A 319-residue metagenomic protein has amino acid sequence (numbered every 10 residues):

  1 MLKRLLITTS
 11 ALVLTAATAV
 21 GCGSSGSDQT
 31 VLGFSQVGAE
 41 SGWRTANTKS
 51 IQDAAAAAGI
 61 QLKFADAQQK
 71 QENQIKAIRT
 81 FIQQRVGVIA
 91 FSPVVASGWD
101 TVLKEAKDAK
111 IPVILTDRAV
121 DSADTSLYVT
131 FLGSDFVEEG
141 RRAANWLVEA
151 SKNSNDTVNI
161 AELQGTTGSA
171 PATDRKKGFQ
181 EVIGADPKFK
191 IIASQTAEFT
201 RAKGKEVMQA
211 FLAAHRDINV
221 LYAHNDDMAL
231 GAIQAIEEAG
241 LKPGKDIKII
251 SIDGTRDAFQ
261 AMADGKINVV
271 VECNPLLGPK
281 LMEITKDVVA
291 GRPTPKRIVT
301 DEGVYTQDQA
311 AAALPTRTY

Functional and structural regions predicted by a protein language model:
M1-V31, A56, K104-I111, T318-Y319: Short, low-complexity disordered leader/linker segments with a strong preference for bacterial N-terminal type II
V31-A58, L62-T80, Q84-V86, S92-A96 (+4 more regions): Extracytoplasmic "Venus flytrap"
L32, Q74, F131-V158, K203-K205 (+2 more regions): Hydrophobic alpha-helical segments within soluble ligand-binding/sensing domains
W43-A58, E139-W146, A170-F189, K203 (+2 more regions): Short, solvent-exposed amphipathic alpha-helices that sit in or adjacent to ligand/effector-binding or catalytic
F64-D66, S122-V148, E162-L163, S194 (+1 more regions): Short beta-strand elements at the ligand-binding edges of bilobed clamshell
F91-D108, F179, A193, A197-Q260: Hydrophobic alpha-helical
T101-E138, N159, T255-A261, A312-P315: Flexible loop/hinge segments that line or gate small-molecule binding clefts
L163-T167, P171, V182-I183, C273-Y319: Hinge/cleft segment of the Venus flytrap/periplasmic-binding protein
